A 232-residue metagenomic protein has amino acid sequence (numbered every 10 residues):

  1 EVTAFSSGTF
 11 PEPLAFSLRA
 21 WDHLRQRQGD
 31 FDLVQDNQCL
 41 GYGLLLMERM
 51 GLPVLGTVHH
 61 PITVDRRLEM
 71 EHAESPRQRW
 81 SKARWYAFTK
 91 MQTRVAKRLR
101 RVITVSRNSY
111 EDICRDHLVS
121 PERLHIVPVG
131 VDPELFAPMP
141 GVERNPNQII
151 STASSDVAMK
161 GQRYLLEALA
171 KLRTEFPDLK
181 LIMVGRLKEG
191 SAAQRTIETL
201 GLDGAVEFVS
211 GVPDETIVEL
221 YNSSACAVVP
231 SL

Functional and structural regions predicted by a protein language model:
E1-Q26: A conserved catalytic-core segment of Leloir-type glycosyltransferases
W21-Q26, I62, R79-V102: Membrane-proximal helix-turn-helix segments that form the acceptor-binding/catalytic region of lipid-linked
L33-Q35, E48-S75, I103: Active-site proximal beta-strand in glycosyltransferases
R94-K97, A170, P213-S224: Short acidic alpha-helix that forms the nucleotide-activated donor recognition element in Leloir-type transferases
R100, N222-L232: Acidic donor-binding loop of glycosyltransferase active sites
N108, G130: Carbohydrate-associated surface elements
V142-L169: Conserved donor-binding/catalytic core segment of Leloir-type glycosyltransferases
G185, S191-E215, E219, C226: Nucleotide-activated donor-binding/catalytic signature segment of Leloir-type glycosyltransferases, i.e., the conserved
